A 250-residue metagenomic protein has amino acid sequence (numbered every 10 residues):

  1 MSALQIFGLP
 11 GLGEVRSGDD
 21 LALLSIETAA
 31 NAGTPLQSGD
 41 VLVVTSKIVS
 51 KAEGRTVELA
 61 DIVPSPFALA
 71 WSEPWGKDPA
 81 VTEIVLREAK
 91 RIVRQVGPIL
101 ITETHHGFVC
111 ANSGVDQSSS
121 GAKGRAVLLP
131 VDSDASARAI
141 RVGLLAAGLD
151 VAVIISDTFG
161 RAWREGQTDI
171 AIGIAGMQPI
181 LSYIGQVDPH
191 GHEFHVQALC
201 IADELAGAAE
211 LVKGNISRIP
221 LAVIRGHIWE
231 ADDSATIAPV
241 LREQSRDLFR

Functional and structural regions predicted by a protein language model:
M1-R250: N-terminal and secondary-structure boundary signal
